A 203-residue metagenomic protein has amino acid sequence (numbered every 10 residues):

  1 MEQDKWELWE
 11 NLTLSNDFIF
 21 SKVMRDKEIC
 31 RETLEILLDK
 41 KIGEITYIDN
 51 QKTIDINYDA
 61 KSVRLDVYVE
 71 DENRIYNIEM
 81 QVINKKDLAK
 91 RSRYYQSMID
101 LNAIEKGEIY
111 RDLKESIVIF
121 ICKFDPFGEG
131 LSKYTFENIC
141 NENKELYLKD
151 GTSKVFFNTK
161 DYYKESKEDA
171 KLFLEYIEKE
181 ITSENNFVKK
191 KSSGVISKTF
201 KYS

Functional and structural regions predicted by a protein language model:
M1-S203: Elongated, amphipathic alpha-helical interaction scaffolds
